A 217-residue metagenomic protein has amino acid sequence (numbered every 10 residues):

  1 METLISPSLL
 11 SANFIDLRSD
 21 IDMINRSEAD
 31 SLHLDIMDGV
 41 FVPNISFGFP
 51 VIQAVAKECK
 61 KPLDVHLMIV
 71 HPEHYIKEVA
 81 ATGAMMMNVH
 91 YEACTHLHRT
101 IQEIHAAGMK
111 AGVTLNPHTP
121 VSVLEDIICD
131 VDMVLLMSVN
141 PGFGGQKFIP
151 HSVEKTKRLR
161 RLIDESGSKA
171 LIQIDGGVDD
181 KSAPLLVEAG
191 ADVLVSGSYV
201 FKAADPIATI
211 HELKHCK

Functional and structural regions predicted by a protein language model:
M1-N88, A93-H96, E103, K110-A111 (+9 more regions): Conserved N-terminal beta1-alpha1 strand-loop-helix module at the mouth
H33, Q173-I174: Generic enzyme active-site microenvironment
K110-T114, H118: Internal catalytic-core helix/loop-beta-alpha segment that presents or stabilizes conserved functional determinants
H118-P120, D179: Short acidic loop-to-helix transition motifs that present clustered carboxylates
V139-P141: Short glycine-rich anion-binding loops that position phosphate/pyrophosphate groups of nucleotides and phosphorylated
I174-G177, V195-Y199: Glycine-rich beta-strand-to-loop/alpha-helix junction loops that act as flexible
G177-A189: Acidic, divalent-metal-coordinating active-site segment for phosphoryl/phosphodiester hydrolysis, typified by short
